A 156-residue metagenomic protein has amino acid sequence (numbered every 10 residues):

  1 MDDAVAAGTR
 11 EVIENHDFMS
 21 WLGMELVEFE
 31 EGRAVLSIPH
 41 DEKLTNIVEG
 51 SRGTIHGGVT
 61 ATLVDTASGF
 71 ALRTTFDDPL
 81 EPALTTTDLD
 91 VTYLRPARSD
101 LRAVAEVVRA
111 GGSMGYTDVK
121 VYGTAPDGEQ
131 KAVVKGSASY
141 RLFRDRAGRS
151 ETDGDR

Functional and structural regions predicted by a protein language model:
M1-E28: N-terminal leader/capping segments at the start of a protein or of a new domain
S20, G32-A34, T85-L89, S99-L101 (+2 more regions): A generic structural signal for short beta-strands and their flanking turns/coil linkers
G23-T54: Catalytic strand-loop segment that frames the active site of acyl-thioester-processing enzymes
S37-P39, V104, D118: Beta-strand residues in well-ordered beta-sheet regions across diverse protein folds
G50-D65, G69: Compact, glycine-rich, soluble single-domain proteins
G69-V104: Hydrophobic beta-strand-centered segment that forms part of the acyl-chain substrate-binding groove
P96-S99, V108-R156: HotDog/MaoC-like acyl-thioester-processing domains
